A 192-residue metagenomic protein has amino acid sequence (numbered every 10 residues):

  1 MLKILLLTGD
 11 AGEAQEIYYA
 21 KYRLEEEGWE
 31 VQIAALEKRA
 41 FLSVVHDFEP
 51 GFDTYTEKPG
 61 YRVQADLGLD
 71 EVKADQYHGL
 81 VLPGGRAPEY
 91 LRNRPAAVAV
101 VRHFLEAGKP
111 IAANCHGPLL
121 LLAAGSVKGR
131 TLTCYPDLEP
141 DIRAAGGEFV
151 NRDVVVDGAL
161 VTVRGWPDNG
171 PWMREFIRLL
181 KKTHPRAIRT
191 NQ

Functional and structural regions predicted by a protein language model:
M1-A107, L120-T131, E139-Q192: Extended, subdomain-level signal for the structured scaffold at the beginning of enzyme domains
N114-G117: Short, thiol/selenol-centered motifs that function as redox-active sites or metal-ligating centers
C134: Catalytic cores of processing enzymes, dominated by hydrolases/peptidases, characterized by acidic/His-rich
